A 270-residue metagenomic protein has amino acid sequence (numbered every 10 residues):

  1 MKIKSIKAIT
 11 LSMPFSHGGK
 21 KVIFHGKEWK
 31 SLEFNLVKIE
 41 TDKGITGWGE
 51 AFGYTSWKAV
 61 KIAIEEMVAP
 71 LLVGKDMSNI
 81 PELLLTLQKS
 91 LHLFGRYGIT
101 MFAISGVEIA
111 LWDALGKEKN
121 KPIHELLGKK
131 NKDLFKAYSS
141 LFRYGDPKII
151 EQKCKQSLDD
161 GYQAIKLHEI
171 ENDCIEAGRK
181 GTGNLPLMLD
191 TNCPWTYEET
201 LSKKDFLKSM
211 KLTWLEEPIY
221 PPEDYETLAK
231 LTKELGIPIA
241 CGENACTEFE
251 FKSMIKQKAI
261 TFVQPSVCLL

Functional and structural regions predicted by a protein language model:
M1-K43, F52: Structured beta-strand/loop patches that form or line metal/cofactor-binding pockets in enzymes
I3, G44, V68, V107 (+5 more regions): Conserved, mostly hydrophobic/aromatic
G18, K148, L269: Ligand-binding pocket scaffold of soluble enzyme catalytic domains
E40-E118: Metal- or metallocofactor-binding catalytic centers and their adjacent structured scaffolds across diverse enzyme
F94, K119-R143, C174, G178 (+2 more regions): N-terminal small/glycine-rich loop or linker at the start of catalytic domains across soluble metabolic enzymes
L134-I149, T191-T196, A240: Active-site mouth loops of central-metabolism enzymes
Q156-I165: Catalytic domains of carbohydrate-active enzymes, especially glycoside hydrolases
L167-L270: Catalytic core of soluble alpha/beta enzymes
